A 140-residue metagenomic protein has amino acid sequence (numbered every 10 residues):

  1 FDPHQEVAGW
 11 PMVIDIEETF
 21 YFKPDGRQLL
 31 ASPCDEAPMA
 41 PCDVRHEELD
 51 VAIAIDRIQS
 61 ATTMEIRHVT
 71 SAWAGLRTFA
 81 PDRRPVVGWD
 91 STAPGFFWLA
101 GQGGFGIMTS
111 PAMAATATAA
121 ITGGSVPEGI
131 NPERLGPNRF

Functional and structural regions predicted by a protein language model:
D2-G95: Active-site lid/adjacent beta-loop-alpha segment flanking the redox-cofactor pocket in flavoenzymes
Q59-F140: C-terminal catalytic lobe of FAD-dependent flavoproteins
